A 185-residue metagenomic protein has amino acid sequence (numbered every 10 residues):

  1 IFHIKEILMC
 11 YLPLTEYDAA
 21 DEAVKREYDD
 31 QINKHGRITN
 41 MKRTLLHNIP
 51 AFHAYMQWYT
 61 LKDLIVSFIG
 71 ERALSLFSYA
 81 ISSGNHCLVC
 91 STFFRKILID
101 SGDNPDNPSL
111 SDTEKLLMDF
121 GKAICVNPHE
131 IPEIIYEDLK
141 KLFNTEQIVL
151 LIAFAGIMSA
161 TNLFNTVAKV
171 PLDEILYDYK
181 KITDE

Functional and structural regions predicted by a protein language model:
H3-E185: Hydrophobic alpha-helical segments
